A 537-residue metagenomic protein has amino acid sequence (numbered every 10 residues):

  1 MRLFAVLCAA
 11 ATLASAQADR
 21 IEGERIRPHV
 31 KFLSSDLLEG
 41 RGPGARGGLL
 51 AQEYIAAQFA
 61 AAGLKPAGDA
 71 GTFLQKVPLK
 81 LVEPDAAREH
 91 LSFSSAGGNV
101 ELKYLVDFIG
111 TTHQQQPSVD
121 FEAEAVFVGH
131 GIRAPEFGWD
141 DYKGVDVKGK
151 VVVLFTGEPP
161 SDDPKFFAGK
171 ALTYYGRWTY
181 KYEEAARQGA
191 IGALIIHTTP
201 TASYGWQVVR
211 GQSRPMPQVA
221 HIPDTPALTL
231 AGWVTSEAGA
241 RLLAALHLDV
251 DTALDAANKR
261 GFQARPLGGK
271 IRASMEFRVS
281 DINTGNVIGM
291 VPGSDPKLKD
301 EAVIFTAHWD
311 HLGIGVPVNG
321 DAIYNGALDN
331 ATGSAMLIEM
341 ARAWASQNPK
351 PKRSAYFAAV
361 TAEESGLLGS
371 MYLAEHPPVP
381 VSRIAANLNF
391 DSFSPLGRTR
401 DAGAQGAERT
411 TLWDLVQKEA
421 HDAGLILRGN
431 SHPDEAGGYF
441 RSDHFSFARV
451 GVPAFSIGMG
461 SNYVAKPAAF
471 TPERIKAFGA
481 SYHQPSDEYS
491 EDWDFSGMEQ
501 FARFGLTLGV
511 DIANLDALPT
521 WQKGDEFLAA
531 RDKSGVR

Functional and structural regions predicted by a protein language model:
A16-G68, D300-A302, Q522, R537: N-terminal hydrophobic or amphipathic helices/low-complexity stretches enriched in small/hydrophobic/Pro/Gly
Q17-R20, D36-R46, P78, E89 (+11 more regions): Second-shell loop/turn segments in exported
E39-K165, R265-G268, V279, N283-T284 (+1 more regions): Noncatalytic luminal/extracellular "stalk/propeptide" segments of secretory-pathway proteins
S94-G97, K103-G144, P223-G326, R342-P349: Soluble metallo-hydrolase cores and metallopeptidase-like ectodomains found primarily in the secretory/periplasmic
E101-V106, Q116-S118, K143, A220-P223 (+4 more regions): Metal-dependent peptidase/peptidase-like ectodomains
L102-L230, P292, A322-N325, D329-N330 (+1 more regions): Extracellular/luminal Protease-associated
K170-G176, Y180, E184, T201 (+3 more regions): Acidic/histidine-rich catalytic neighborhood of metal-dependent amide-processing enzymes
R342, S346, G458-R531: His/Asp/Glu-rich mid-to-C-terminal helical/loop segments that flank catalytic regions of hydrolases
